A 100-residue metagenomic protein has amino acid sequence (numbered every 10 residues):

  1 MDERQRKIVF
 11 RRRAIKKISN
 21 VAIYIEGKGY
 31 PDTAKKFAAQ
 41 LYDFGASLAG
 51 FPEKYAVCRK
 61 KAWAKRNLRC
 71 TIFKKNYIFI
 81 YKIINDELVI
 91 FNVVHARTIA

Functional and structural regions predicted by a protein language model:
M1, F73-A100: Enriched for short, Lys/Arg-rich terminal
M1-Q40: Arg/Lys-rich, positively charged N-terminal/basic patches that mediate binding to nucleic acids
N20-I23, S47, K82, N92: Residue-level signal for well-ordered alpha-helical scaffold segments within enzymatic catalytic domains
E26, E53, H95-T98: A generic structural signal for secondary-structure junctions that act as hinges or helix/strand caps at the edges
Q40-G50: Compact soluble domain cores
F51, Y55-D86: Basic/aromatic recognition patch in beta-strand/loop cores that engages polyanionic ligands
